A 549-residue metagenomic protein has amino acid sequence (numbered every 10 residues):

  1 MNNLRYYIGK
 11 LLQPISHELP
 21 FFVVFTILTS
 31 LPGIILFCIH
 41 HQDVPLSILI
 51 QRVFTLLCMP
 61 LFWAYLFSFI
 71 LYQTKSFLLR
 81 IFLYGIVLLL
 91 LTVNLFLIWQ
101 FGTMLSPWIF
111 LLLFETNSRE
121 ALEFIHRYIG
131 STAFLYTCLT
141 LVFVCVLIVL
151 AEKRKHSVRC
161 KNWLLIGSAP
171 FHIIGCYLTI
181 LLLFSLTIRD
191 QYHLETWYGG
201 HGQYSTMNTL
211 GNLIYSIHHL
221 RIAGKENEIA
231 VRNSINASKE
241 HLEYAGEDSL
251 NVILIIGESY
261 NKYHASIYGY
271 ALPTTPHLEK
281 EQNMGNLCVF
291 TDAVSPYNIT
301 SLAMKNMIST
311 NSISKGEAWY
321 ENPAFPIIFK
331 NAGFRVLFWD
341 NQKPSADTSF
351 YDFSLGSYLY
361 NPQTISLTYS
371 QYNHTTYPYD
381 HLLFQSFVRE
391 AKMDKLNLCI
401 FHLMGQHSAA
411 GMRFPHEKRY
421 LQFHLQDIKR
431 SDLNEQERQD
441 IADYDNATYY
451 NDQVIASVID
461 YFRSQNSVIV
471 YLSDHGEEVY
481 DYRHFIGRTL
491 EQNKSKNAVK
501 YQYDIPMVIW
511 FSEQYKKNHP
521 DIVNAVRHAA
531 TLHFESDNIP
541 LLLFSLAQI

Functional and structural regions predicted by a protein language model:
N2-G202: Transmembrane and membrane-interface helices of multi-pass, inner-membrane envelope-modifying transferases
N3, Y7-V24, S76-F77, A151-K153 (+10 more regions): Membrane-interface soluble catalytic domains
S47-I50, S312-G316, Q371-H374, E437-D452 (+4 more regions): Active-site rim elements
I180-I428, D504, E535-I549: Active-site-proximal alpha/beta segments of enzymes that process anionic O-linked groups
I253, A447-T489, P540-A547: Metal-dependent active-site segment of extracytoplasmic phospho-/sulfohydrolases and closely related
G269-P273, V470-H519: Histidine-centered active-site microenvironments of extracellular/periplasmic hydrolases and transferases
F338-D340, L398-G405, D445-T448, V468-S473 (+1 more regions): Short beta-strand segments
Q385-V388, L425-Y471: A long, amphipathic alpha-helix that forms part of the scaffold/cap immediately adjacent to metal-dependent active
